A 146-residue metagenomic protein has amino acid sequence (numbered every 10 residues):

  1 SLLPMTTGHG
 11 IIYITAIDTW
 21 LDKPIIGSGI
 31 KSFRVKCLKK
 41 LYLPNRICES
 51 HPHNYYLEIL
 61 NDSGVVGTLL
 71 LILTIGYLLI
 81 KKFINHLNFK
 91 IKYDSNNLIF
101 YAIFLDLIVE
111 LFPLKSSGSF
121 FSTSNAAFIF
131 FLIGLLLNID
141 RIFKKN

Functional and structural regions predicted by a protein language model:
L2-D22, I26-S63: Long extracytoplasmic/lumenal interhelical loops at the membrane interface of multi-pass membrane proteins
T15, K36, Y55, I59 (+3 more regions): Generic recognition of well-ordered alpha-helical segments
I30-S32, G67-L70, F121, L137: Short, flexible micro-motifs
F33-V35, I59, L70-L73, T123: Generic hydrophobic alpha-helical membrane-span motif
S63-L111: Hydrophobic transmembrane alpha-helices and their immediate junctions
T74, F100-N146: Transmembrane alpha-helices of multi-pass inner-membrane enzymes
